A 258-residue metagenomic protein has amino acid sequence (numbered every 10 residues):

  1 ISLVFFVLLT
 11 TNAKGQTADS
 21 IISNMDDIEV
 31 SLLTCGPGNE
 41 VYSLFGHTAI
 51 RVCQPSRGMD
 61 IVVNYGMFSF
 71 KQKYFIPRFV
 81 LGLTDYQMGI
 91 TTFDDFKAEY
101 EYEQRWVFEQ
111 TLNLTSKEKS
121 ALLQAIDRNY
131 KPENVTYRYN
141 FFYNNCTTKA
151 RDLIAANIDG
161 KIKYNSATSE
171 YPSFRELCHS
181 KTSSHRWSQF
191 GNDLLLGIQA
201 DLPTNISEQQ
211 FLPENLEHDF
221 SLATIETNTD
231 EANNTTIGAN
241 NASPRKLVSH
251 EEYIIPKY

Functional and structural regions predicted by a protein language model:
I1-D19: Bacterial Sec-dependent N-terminal signal peptides
Q16-Y258: Soluble extramembrane regions of membrane proteins in the secretory/endomembrane system
